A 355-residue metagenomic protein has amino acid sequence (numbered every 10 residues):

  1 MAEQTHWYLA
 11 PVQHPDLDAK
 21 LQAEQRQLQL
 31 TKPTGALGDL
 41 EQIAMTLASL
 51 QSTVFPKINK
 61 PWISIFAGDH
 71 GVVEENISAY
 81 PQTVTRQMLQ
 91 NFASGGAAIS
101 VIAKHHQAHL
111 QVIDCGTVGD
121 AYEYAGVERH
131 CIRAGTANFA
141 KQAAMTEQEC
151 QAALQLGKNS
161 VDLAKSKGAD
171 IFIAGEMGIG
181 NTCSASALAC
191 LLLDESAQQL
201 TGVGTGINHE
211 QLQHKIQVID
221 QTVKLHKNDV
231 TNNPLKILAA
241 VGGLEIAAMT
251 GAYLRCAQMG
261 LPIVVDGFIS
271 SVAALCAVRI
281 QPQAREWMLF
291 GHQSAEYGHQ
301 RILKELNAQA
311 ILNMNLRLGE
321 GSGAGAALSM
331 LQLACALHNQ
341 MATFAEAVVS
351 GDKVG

Functional and structural regions predicted by a protein language model:
A2-G355: N-terminal loops that bind phosphate or other acidic moieties and the adjacent beta-alpha structural core
